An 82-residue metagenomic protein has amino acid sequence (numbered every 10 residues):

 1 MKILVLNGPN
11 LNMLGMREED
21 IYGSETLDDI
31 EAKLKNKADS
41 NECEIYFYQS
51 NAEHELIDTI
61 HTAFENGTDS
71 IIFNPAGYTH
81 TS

Functional and structural regions predicted by a protein language model:
M1-L4: Extreme N-terminal starter segment of soluble prokaryotic enzymes
L11: Active-site donor-nucleotide binding/catalytic segment of nucleotide-sugar enzymes
L14-D28: Glycine- and acidic-residue-enriched helix-capping/strand-helix junction motifs
E25-D29, G67-S70: Short, surface-exposed linear patches
T26-N36, S40: Loop-to-helix element that buttresses phosphate recognition and phosphoryl-transfer chemistry
S40-S82: Helix-adjacent hinge/juxtasegments
